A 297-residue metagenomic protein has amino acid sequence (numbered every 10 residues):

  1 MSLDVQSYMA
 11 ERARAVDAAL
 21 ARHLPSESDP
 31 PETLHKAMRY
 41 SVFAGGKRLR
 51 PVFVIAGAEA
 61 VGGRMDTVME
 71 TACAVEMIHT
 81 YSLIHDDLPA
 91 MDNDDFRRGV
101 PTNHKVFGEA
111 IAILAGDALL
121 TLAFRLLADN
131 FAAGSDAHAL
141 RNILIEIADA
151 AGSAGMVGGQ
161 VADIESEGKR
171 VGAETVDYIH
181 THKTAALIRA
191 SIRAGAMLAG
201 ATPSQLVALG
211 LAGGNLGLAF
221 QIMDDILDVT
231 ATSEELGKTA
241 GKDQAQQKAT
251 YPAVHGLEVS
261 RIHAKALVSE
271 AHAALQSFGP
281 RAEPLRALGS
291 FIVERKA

Functional and structural regions predicted by a protein language model:
M1-P25: N-terminal amphipathic/basic leader segments beginning at the initiator methionine
A15, L24, S28-A274, P280-V293: Mg2+-dependent prenyl diphosphate-binding active-site environment of isoprenoid biosynthetic enzymes
